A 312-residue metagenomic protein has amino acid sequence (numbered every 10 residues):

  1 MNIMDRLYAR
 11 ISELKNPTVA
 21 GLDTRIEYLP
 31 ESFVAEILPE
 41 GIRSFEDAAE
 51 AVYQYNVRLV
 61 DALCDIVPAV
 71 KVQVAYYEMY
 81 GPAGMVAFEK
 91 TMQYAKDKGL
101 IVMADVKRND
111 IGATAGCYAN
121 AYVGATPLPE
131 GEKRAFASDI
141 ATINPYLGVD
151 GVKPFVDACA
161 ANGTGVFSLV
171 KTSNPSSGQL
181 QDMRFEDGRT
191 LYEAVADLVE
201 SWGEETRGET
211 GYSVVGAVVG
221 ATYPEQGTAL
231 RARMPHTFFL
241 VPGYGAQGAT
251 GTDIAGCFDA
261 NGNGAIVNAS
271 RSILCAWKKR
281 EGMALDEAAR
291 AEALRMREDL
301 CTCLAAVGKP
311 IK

Functional and structural regions predicted by a protein language model:
M1-A62: N-terminal glycine-rich anion-binding loop in soluble enzyme alpha/beta folds
L14-T18, I66-P68, K98-L100, F136-D139 (+4 more regions): Short, well-ordered coil/turn segments that N-cap beta-strands
A20, V70, D105, A141 (+2 more regions): Conserved, mostly hydrophobic/aromatic
D47-A48, K71-G84: Glycine-rich, proline-tolerant flexible connector loops at the mouths of alpha/beta enzymes
V60-I66, Q93-D97, V156-A161, R231-M234 (+1 more regions): Acidic (Asp/Glu)-rich catalytic clusters
D110-V215: Conserved anion-binding
A217, A221-N268, S272, A276: A C-terminal functional module that forms or caps the active site or interfaces directly with catalytic machinery
I254-G256, A260, G264, C275-I311: C-terminal helical cap(s) of enzyme catalytic domains, especially alpha/beta-barrels
